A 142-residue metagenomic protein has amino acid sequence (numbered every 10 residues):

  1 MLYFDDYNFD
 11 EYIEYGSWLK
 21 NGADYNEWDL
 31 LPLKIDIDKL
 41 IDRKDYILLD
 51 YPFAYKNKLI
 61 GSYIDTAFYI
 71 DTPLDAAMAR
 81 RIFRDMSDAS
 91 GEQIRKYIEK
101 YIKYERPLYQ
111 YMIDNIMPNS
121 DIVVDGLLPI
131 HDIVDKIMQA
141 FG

Functional and structural regions predicted by a protein language model:
Y3, N8-Y51: Conserved nucleotide-sensing/catalytic segment adjacent to the nucleotide-binding pocket in NTP-handling enzymes
D6-F9, T72-M78, I130: Conserved nucleotide-binding/hydrolysis micro-motifs of P-loop NTPases
R43-K44, F83-S87, P107-G142: NTP-dependent small-molecule kinase module
I47, T66-Y69, I122-V124: Short, well-ordered beta-strand core segments
I47-P52, K103-P107: Short gly/ser/thr-rich secondary-structure transition/capping motifs
K56-I60: Conserved ATPase-coupling elements of RecA-like P-loop NTPase cores
Y63-R84: Conserved phosphate-donor/acceptor-positioning beta-strand/loop module used by diverse small-molecule
Q93-Y104, D125: An accessory alpha-helical subdomain
